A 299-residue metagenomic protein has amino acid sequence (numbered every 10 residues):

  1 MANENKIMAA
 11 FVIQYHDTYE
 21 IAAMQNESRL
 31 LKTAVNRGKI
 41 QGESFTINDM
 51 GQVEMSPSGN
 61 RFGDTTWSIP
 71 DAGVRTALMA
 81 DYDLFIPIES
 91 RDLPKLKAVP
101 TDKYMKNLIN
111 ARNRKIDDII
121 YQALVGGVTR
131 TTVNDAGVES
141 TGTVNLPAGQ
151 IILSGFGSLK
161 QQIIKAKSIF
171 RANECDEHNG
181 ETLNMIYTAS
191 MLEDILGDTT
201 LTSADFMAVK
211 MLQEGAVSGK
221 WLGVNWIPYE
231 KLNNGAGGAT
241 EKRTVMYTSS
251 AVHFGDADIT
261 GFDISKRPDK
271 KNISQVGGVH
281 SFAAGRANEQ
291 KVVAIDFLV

Functional and structural regions predicted by a protein language model:
M1-V74, Q290-V299: N-terminal "assembly arms/tails" that initiate or stabilize quaternary assembly in self-assembling proteins
A2, K6, Y15-T18, N26 (+8 more regions): Signature of extracytoplasmic/envelope-associated structural regions
L30-T33, K165-R171, M211-L212, I259-D263: Glycine-rich, charged/polar anion/phosphate-binding loops that engage phosphate groups from diverse ligands
I47, D71-V133, G137, C175-A189 (+2 more regions): Long, contiguous amphipathic alpha-helices that act as assembly "spine/axial" helices in icosahedral shell and virion
N48-G51, Y187-A189, P228, T248-S249 (+3 more regions): Pocket-edge structural micro-motifs
M55-S58, L96, D194-G197, G285-A287: Short helix/loop capping segments that flank catalytic or ligand/cofactor-binding pockets
V133-K210: Extended, solvent-exposed, turn-rich assembly/linker loops in the middle of proteins
K210-K266: Glycine/small-residue-rich hydrophobic helix-like segments
